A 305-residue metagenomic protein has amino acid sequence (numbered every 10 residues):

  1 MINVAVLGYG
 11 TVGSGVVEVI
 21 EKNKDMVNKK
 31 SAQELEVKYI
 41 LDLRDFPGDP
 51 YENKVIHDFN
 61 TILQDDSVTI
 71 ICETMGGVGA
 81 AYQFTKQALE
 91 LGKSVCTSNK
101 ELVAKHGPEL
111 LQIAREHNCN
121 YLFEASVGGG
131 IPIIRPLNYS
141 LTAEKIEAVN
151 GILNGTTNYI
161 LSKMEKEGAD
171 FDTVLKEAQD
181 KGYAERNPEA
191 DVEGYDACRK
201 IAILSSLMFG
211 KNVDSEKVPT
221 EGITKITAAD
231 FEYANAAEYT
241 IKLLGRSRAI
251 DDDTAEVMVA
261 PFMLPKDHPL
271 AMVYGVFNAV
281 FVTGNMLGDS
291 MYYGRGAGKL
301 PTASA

Functional and structural regions predicted by a protein language model:
M1, V6, P269-A305: ATP-dependent carboxylate/acyl-activation modules
M1-L91: N-terminal glycine-/serine-/threonine-rich beta1-alpha1-beta2 phosphate-ribose binding loop of Rossmann-like
L7, E73-M75, S98, K105 (+1 more regions): Structural motif
G76-V78, N154, L264-P265: Short glycine-rich anion-binding loops that position phosphate/pyrophosphate groups of nucleotides and phosphorylated
A81-L91, K100-N138: Rossmann-fold NAD(P)-binding glycine/threonine-rich loop
S94-C96: A short hydrophobic/small-residue beta-strand
Y139-E193, A197-R199, L204: Conserved anion/nucleotide-ligand pocket segment
L175-M272, F277-A279: Substrate-binding/catalytic subdomain of NAD(P)-dependent oxidoreductase enzymes
